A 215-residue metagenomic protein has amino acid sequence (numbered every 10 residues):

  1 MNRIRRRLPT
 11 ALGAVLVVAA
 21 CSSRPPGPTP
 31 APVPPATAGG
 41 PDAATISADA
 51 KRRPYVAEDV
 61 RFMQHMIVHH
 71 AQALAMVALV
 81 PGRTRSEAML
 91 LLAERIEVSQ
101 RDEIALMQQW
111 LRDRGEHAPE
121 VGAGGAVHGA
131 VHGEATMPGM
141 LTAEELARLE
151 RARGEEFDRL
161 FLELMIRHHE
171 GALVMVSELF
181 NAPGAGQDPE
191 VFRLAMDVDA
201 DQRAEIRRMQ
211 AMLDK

Functional and structural regions predicted by a protein language model:
M1-A11: Bacterial N-terminal signal peptides that target proteins for export
V17-A20: C-terminal motif of bacterial Sec signal peptides marking the signal peptidase cleavage site
S22-K215: All-alpha RGS (Regulator of G-protein Signaling) helical domain and cognate RGS-like helical scaffolds
